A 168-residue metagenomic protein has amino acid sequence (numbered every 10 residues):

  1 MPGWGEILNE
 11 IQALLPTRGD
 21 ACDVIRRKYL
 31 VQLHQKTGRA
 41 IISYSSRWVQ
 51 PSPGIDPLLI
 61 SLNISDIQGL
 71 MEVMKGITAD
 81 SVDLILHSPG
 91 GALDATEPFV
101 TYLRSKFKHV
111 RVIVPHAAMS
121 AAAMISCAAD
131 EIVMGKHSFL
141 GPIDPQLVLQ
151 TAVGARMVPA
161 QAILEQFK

Functional and structural regions predicted by a protein language model:
M1-A117, A121-M124, A128-K168: Terminal-region recognition feature
